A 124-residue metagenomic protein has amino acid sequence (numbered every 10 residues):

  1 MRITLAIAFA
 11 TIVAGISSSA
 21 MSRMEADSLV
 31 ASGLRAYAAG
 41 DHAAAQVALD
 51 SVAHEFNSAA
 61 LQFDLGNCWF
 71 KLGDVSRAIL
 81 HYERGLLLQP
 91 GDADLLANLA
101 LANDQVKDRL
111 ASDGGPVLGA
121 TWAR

Functional and structural regions predicted by a protein language model:
H54-E55, L88: Structural marker of alpha-solenoid helical repeat scaffolds
R77, N103-R124: Alpha-helical linker/edge segments of TPR/alpha-solenoid repeat scaffolds and analogous pre-/post-domain helices
